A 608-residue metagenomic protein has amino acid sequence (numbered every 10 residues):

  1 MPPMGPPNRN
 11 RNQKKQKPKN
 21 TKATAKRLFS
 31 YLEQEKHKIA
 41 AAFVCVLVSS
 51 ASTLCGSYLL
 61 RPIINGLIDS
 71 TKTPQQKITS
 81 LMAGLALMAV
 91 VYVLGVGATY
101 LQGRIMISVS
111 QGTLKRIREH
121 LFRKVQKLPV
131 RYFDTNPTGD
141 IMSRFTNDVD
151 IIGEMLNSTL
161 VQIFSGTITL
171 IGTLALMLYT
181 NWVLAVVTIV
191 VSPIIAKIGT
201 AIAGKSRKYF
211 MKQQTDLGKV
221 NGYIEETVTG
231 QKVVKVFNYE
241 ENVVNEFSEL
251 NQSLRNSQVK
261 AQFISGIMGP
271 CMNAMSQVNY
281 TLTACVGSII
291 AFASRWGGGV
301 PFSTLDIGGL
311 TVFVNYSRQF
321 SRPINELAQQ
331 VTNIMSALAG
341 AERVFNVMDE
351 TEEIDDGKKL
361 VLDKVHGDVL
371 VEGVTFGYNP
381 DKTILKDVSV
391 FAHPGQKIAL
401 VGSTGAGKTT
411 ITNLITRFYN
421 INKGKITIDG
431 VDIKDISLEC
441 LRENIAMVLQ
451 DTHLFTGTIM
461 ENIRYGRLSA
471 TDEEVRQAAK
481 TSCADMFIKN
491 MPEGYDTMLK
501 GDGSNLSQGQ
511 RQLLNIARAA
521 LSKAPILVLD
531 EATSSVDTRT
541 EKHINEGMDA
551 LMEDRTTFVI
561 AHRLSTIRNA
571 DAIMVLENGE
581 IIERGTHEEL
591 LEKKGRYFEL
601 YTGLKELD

Functional and structural regions predicted by a protein language model:
M1-T53, I68-G84, Q102-M106, S110 (+9 more regions): Membrane-integrated ABC transporters
G5-Q16, Q111, E119-S143, N147-I151 (+8 more regions): Short intracellular "coupling" helices and adjacent cytoplasmic loop segments at the cytosolic face of multi-pass
K14, P18-T21, V44-C45, S52-I68 (+13 more regions): Juxtamembrane helix-loop junctions of ABC transporter transmembrane domains
I39-A98, L178-V183, S294-I307: Transmembrane helix-loop-helix hairpins at lipid-water interfaces of multipass membrane proteins, especially the type-1
V44, A98, Q102, S110 (+3 more regions): Hydrophobic alpha-helical transmembrane segments of ABC transporter permease domains
S70-P74, L176-V190, K260, I264-E342 (+1 more regions): Helix-loop-helix
V130-R131, V149-L156, L160, I168 (+5 more regions): An intracellular "coupling" helix at the cytosolic face of ABC transporter transmembrane type-1 domains
D349, D356-G357, L362-D608: ABC-type nucleotide-binding domain
